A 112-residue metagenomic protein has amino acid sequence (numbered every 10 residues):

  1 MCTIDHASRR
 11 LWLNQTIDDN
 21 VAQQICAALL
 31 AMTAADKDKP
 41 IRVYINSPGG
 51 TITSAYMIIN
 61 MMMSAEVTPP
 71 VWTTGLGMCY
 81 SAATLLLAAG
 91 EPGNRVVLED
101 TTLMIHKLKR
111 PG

Functional and structural regions predicted by a protein language model:
M1-G112: Terminal-region recognition feature
